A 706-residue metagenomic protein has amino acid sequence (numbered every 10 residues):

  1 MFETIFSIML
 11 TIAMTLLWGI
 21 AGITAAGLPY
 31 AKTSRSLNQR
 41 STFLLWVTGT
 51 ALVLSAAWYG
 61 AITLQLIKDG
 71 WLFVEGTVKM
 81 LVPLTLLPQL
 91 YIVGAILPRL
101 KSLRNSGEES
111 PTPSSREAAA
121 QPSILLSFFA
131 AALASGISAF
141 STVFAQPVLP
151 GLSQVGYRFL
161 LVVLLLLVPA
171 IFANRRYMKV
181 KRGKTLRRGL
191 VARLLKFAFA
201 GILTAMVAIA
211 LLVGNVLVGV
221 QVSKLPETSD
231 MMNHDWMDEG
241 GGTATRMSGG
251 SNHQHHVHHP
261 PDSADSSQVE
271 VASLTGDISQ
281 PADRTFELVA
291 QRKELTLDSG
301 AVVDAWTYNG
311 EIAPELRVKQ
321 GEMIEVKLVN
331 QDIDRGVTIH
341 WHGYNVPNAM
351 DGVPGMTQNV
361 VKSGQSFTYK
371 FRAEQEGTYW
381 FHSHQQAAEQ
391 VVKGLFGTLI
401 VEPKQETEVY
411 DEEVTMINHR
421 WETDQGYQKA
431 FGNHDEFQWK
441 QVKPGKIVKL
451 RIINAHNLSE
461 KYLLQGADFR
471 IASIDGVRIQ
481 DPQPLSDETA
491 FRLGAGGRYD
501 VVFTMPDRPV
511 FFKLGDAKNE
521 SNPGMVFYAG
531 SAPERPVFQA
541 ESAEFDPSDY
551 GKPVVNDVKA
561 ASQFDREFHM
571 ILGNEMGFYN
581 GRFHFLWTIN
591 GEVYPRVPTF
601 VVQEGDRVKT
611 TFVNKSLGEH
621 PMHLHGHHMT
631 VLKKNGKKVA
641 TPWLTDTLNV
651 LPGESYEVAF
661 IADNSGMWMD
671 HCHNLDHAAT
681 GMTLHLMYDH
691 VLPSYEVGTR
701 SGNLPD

Functional and structural regions predicted by a protein language model:
M1-L87, S127-A130: Extended, compositionally biased non-globular segments that define protein topology
L52-I202, V213-V220, M350, V360-K362 (+3 more regions): Histidine- and aromatic-rich segments of cupredoxin/plastocyanin-like copper-binding domains
T185, G189-A313, E408-K449, I453 (+7 more regions): Edge beta-strand plus adjacent loop/short-helix module at the start of the mature soluble/periplasmic domain
N215, S273-A290, E311-W341, N345-P347 (+10 more regions): Beta-strand cores of secreted/periplasmic/IMS beta-sandwich domains, seen most often in copper-related folds
N345-P347, D468, H628-T630: Short, solvent-exposed loop/linker segments at beta-strand-coil boundaries, enriched for Pro/Gly and Ser/Thr
V392-F396, V409-E413, N519-M525, A679-T683: Short edge beta-strand segments in beta-sheet-rich domains
T398-E406, V526-E534, H685-V691: Short beta-strand edge segments in extracellular beta-sheet folds
H628-S665, M669-H671, D676-G698, N703: C-terminal soluble interaction/assembly domains
